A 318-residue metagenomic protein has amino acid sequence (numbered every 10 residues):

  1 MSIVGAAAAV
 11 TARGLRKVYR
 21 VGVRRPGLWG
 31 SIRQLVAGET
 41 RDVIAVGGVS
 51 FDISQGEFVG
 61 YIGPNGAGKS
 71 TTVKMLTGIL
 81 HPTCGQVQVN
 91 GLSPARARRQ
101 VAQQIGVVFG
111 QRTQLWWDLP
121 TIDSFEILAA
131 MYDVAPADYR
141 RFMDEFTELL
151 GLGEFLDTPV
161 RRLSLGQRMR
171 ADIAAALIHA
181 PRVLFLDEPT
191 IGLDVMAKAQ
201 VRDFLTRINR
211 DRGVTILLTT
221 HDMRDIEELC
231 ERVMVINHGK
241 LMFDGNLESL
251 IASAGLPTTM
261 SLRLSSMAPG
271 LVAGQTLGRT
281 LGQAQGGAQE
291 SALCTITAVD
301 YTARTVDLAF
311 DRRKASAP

Functional and structural regions predicted by a protein language model:
G27-L35, E126, A130, A137-F155: Conserved ABC ATPase "signature" region
G85-S93, V101-A102: Conserved ABC transporter NBD signature motif
A180: Conserved catalytic motifs of ABC-family nucleotide-binding domains
L184-E188: Catalytic Walker B motif of ABC-type/P-loop ATPase nucleotide-binding domains
R202-G282, G286-D311: ABC transporter nucleotide-binding domain
